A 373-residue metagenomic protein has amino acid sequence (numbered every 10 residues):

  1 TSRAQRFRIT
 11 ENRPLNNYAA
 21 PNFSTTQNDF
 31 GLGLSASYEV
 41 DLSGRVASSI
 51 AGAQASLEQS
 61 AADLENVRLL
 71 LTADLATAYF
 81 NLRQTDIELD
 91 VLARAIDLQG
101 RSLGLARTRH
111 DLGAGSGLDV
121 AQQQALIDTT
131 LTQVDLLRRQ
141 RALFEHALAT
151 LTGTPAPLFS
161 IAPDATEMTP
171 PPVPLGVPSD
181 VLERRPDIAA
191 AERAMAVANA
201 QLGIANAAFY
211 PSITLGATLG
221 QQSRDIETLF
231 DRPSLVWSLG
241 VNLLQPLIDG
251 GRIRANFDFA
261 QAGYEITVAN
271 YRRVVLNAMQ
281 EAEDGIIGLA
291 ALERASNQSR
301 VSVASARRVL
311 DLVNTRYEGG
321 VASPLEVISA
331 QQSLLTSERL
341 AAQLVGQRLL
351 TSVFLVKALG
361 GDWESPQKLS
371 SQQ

Functional and structural regions predicted by a protein language model:
T1-S35, L158-P174, G203, G216-N256 (+1 more regions): Small/polar, glycine/serine/threonine/aspartate-rich low-complexity segments that form flexible
S24, L32-G33, V46, G52 (+5 more regions): Amphipathic alpha-helical coiled-coil scaffold segments and their short linker/junction regions
D29-G31, T77, Q122, V236-S238 (+1 more regions): Transmembrane beta-barrel architecture of outer-membrane proteins
G31-S35, Y79, Q124, P178 (+2 more regions): Membrane-embedded beta-strand positions in outer-membrane beta-barrel channels/transporters
V40-R68, L118, Q122, R184-R193 (+6 more regions): Sec/SRP-type N-terminal targeting helices
V46, A62-V177, G288, L292 (+3 more regions): Periplasmic alpha-helical coiled-coil/stalk elements that build and connect Gram-negative outer-membrane
H110-A114, Y317-V321, A358-D362: A short glycine-centered flexible hinge/capping loop motif at secondary-structure junctions
A156, T169, D225, I286 (+1 more regions): Acidic, low-complexity, intrinsically disordered peripheral segments
